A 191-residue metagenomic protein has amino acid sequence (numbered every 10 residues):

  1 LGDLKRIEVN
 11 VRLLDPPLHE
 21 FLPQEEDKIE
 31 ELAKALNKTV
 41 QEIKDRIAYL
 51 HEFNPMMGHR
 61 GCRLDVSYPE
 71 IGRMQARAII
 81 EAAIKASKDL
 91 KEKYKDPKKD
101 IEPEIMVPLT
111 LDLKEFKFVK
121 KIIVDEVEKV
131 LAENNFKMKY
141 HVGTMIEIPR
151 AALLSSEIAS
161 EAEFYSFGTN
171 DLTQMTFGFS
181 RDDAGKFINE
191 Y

Functional and structural regions predicted by a protein language model:
L1-Y191: Conserved alpha/beta-domain cores
